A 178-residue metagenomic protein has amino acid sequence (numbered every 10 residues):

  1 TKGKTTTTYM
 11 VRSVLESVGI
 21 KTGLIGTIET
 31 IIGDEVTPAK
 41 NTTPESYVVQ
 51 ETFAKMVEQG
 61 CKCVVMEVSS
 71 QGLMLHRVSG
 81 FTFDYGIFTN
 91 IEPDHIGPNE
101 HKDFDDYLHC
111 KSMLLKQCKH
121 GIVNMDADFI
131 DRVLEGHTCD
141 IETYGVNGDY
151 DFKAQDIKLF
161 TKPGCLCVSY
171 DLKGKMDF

Functional and structural regions predicted by a protein language model:
T1-M125, F129-D140: Phosphate-binding loop of NTP-binding sites
E100-L108, E135-F178: Adenine nucleotide phosphate-binding catalytic loops in nucleotide-utilizing enzymes
